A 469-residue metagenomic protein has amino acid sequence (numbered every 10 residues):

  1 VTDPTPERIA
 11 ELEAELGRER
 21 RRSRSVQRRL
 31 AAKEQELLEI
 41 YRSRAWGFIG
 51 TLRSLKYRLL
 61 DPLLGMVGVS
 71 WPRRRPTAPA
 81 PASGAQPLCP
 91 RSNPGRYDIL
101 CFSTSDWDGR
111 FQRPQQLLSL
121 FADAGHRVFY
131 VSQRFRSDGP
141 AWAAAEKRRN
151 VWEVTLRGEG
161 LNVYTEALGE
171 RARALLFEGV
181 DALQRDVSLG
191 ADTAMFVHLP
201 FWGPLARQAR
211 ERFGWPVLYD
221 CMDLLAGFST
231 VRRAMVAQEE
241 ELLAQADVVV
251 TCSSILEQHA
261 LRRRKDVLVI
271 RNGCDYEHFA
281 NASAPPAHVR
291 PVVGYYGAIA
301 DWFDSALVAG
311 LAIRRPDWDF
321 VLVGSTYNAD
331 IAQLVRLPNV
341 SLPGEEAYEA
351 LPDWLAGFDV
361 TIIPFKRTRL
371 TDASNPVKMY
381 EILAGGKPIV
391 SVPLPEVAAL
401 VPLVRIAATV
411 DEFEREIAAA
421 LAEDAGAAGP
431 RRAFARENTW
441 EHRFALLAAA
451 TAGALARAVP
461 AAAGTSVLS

Functional and structural regions predicted by a protein language model:
V1-S83: Boundary detector for helix-to-coil junctions that initiate low-complexity/charged tails
D108-Q112, F303, A347-W354, T361-L383 (+1 more regions): Nucleotide-sugar-dependent
L117, L183, Q208, R232-V249: Membrane-proximal helix-turn-helix segments that form the acceptor-binding/catalytic region of lipid-linked
I255, I270-A282: Carbohydrate-associated surface elements
P286-F303, V308-A312, F320-V323: Conserved donor-binding/catalytic core segment of Leloir-type glycosyltransferases
A329-L355: Nucleotide-activated donor-binding/catalytic signature segment of Leloir-type glycosyltransferases, i.e., the conserved
A398-A419: Change "using UDP/GDP/dTDP sugars" to "using nucleotide sugars
A422-G453: A charged, aromatic-enriched C-terminal amphipathic alpha-helix characteristic of glycosyltransferases across folds
